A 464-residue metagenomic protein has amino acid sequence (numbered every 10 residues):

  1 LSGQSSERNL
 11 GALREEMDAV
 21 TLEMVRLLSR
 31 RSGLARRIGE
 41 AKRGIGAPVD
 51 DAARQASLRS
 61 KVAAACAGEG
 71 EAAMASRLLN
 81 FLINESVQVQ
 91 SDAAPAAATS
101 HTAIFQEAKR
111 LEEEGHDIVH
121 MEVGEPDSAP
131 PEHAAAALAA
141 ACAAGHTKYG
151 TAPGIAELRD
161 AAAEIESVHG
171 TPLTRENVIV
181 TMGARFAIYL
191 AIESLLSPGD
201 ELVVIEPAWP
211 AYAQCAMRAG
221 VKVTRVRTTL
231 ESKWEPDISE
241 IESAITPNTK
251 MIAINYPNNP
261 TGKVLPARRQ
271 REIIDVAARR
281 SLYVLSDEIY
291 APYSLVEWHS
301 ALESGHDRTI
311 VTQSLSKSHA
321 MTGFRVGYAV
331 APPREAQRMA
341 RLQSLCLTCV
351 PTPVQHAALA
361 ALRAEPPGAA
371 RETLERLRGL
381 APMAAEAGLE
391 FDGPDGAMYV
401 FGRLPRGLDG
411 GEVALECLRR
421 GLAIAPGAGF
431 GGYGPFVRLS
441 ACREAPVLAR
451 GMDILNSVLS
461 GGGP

Functional and structural regions predicted by a protein language model:
L1-P95: Domain-level signature for soluble enzymes in the chorismate/prephenate branch of the shikimate pathway
I38, V62, L82, I104 (+4 more regions): Aromatic/hydrophobic pocket-lining residues that form π-stacking "cages" and hydrophobic walls in ligand
G39, S60-A67, A163, A340-Q343 (+1 more regions): Amphipathic alpha-helical segments within well-ordered protein domains
A64, D92-K109, E114-A136: N-terminal basic, amphipathic alpha-helical segments
L111-E114, E125-P126, E132-H133, L138-A141 (+1 more regions): PLP-dependent class I/II
V119-D127, A140-L158: A glycine-/small-polar-enriched, mobile loop at the entrance of the PLP active site in fold-type I
Y149-T181: Conserved N-terminal alpha-helix of the aminotransferase class I/II PLP-enzyme fold
